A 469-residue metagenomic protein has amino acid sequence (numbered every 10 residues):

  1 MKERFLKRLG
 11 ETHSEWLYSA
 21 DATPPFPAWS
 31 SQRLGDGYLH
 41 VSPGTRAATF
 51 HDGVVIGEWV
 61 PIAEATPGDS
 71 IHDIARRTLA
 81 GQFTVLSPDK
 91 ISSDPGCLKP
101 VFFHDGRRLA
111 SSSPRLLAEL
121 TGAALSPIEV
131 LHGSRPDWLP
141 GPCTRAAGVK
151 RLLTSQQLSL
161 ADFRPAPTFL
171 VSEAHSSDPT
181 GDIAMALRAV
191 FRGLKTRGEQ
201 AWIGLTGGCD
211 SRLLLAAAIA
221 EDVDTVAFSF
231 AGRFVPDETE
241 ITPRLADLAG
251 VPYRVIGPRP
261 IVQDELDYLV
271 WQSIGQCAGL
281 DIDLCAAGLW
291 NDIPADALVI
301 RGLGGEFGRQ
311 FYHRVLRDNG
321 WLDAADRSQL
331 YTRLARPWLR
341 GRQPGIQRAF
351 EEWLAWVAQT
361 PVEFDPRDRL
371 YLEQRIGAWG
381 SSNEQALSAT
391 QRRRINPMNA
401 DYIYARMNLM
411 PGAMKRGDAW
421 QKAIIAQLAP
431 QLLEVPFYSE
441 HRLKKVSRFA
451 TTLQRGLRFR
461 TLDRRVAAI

Functional and structural regions predicted by a protein language model:
M1-L205, L213-I261: Cysteine-centered catalytic environments shared across enzyme families
M1-Y18, P27, A325-R348, P436-I469: Membrane-proximal basic amphipathic "stem/tether" segments
E15-S19, P25-A28, E58, D137 (+6 more regions): Residues in intrinsically disordered, low-complexity segments of regulatory proteins
W29, C285, Y371, A468-I469: Tryptophan-centered motif/residue detector
S112, A118, A123-L139, G148 (+1 more regions): Charge-dense polyanion-binding interfaces
E173-F364, N383-E434, V446-G456: ATP-dependent adenylate-handling active sites, centered on carboxylate activation for C-N bond formation
Y371-E384: Core structural elements
